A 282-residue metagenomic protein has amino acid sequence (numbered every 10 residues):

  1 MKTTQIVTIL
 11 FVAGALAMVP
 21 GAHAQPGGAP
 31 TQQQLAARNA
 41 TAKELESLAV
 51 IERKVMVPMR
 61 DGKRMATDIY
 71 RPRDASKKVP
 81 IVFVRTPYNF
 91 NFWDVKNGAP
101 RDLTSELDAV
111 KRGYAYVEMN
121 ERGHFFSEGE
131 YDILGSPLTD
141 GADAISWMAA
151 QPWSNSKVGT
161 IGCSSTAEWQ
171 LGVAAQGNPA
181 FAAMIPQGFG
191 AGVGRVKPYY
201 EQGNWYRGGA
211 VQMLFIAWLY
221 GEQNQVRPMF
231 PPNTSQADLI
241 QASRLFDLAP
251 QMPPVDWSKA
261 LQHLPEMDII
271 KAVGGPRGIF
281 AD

Functional and structural regions predicted by a protein language model:
V7-M18: Bacterial N-terminal signal peptides
A22-P26: Boundary at the C-terminal end of the N-terminal hydrophobic targeting segment
G27, A40, D102, K111 (+2 more regions): Accessory cap/linker subdomain of secreted extracellular hydrolases
L35-A75: N-terminal cap/lid segment of alpha/beta-hydrolase-fold proteins
K63-M65, K77-I81, R112-A115, S154-K157 (+1 more regions): Loop/turn elements at helix/coil->beta-strand transitions in domains of secreted/extracellular proteins
R73-A149, P198-Y199: Cap/lid segment of the alpha/beta-hydrolase catalytic domain
W153-S165: Alpha/beta-hydrolase fold nucleophile elbow
A167-N178: Short glycine-enriched nucleophile-adjacent loop and the immediately C-terminal alpha-helix near the catalytic center
